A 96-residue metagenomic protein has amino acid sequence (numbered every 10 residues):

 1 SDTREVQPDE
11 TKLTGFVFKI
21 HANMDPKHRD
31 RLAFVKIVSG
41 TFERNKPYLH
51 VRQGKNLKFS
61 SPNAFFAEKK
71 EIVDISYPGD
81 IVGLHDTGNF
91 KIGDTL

Functional and structural regions predicted by a protein language model:
S1-L96: Structural and coupling elements of P-loop NTPases
